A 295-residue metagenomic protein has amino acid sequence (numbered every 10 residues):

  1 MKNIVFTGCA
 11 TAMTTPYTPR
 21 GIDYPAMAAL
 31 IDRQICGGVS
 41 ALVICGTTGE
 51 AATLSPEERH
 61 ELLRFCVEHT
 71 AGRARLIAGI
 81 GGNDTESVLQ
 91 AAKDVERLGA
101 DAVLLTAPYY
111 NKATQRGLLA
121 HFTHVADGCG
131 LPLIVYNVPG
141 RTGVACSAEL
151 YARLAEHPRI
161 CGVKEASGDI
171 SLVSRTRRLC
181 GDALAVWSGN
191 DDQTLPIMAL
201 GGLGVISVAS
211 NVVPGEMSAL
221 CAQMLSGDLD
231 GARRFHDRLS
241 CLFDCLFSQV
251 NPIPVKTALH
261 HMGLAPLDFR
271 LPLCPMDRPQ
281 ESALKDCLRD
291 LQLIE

Functional and structural regions predicted by a protein language model:
K2-T11, T15-G143: Active-site beta->alpha loop and helix N-cap motifs at the rims of alpha/beta catalytic domains
F6, M27, R59, L63 (+7 more regions): A general structural signal for well-ordered alpha-helical segments in protein cores
G8-P16, G37-V39, A199-G202, I206-E295: C-terminal alpha-helical cap/extension of soluble enzyme domains
P19, Y24, P56, A148 (+2 more regions): Alpha-helix N-capping/helix-start residues
A28-I31, A148, E281-L288: Short, amphipathic alpha-helical "lid/cap" segments that border enzyme active or binding sites
G37, E61, F65-T70, D94 (+9 more regions): Alpha-helical structural signal in soluble globular domains
D127-G128, R141-F247: Catalytic alpha/beta core domains of metabolic enzymes, predominantly
N137, R159-I160, L271: Glycine-rich phosphate-binding "P-loop"
